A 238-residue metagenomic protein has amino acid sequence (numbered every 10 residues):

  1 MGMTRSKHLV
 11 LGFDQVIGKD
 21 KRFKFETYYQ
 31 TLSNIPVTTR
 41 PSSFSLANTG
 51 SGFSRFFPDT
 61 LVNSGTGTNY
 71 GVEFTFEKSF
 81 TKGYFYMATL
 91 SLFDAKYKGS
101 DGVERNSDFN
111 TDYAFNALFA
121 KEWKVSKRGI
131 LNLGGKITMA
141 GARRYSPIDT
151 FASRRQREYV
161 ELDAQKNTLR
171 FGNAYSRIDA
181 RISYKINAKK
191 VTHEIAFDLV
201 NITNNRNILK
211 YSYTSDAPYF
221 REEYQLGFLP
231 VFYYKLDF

Functional and structural regions predicted by a protein language model:
M1, T60-G65, E104-N106, N167-F171 (+1 more regions): Outer-membrane beta-barrel domain signature
G2-F57, D198: Membrane-embedded beta-barrel scaffold of Gram-negative outer-membrane proteins
R5-L9, T66-Y70, S107-F115, A174-I178 (+1 more regions): Residues that define the transmembrane beta-barrel architecture of outer-membrane proteins
S6-K7, F53-L61, K98-G102, V160-T168 (+1 more regions): Extracytoplasmic loops and strand-loop junctions of Gram-negative outer membrane beta-barrel proteins
L9-I17, K21-Y29, V72-K78, Y84-L92 (+5 more regions): Membrane-embedded beta-strands that build the outer-membrane beta-barrel scaffold
Y29-T31, S51-A142: Gram-negative outer-membrane beta-barrel transporters
S33, T38, Y86, T138-Y159 (+2 more regions): C-terminal beta-signal and adjacent terminal beta-strands/loops of Gram-negative outer-membrane beta-barrel proteins
N110-K185: C-terminal beta-barrel architecture of Gram-negative outer-membrane proteins
